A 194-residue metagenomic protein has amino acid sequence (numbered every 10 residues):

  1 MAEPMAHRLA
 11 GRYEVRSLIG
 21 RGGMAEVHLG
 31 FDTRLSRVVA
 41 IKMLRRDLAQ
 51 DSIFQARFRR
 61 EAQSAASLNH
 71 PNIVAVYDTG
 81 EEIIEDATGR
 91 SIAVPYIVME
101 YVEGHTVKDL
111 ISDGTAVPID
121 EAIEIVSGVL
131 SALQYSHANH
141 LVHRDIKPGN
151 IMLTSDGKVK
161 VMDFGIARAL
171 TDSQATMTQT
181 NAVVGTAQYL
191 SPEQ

Functional and structural regions predicted by a protein language model:
M1-Q194: Eukaryotic protein kinase
